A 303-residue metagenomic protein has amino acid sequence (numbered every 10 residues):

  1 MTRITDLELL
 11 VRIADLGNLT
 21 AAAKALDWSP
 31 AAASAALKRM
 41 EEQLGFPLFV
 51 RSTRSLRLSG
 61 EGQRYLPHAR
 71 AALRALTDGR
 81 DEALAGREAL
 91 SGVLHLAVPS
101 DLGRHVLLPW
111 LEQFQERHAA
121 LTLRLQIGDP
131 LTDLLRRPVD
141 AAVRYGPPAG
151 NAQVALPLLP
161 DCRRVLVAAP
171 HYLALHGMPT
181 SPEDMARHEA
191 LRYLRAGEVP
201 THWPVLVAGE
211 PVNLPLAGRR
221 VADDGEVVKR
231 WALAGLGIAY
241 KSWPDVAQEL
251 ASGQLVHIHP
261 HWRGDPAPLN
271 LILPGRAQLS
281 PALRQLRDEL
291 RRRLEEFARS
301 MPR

Functional and structural regions predicted by a protein language model:
R12-D27: Short helix-boundary/capping micro-motifs
S29, A36, W110: Residues within the DNA-recognition helix of helix-turn-helix
E41-L58: A short LG(V/I)-centered, amphipathic sequence patch enriched for acidic residue(s) preceding the LG motif
T53-L56, Q63, R74-A97: Short helix-loop hinge/linker segments at domain boundaries
S91-N151, R303: Central regulatory/effector-binding core of bacterial HTH transcription factors
A120, W243-Q254, H261-R303: C-terminal effector-binding regulatory domain of bacterial HTH transcription factors
A152-R163, V167-Y193, A208: Flexible hinge/capping segments at coil-to-helix
N213-H257, R263-P266, L279: Hydrophobic hinge/microswitch elements
